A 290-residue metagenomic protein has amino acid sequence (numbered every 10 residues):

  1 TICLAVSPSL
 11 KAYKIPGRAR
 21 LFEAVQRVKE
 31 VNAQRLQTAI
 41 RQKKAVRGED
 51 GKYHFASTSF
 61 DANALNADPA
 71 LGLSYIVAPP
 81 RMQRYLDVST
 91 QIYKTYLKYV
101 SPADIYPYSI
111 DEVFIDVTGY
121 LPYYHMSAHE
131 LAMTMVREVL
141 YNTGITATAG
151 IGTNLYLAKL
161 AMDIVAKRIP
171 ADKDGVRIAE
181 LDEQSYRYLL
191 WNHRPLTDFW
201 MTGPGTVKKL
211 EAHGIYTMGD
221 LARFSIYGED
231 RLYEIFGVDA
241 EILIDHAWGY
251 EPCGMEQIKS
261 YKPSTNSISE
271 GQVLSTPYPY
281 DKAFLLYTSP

Functional and structural regions predicted by a protein language model:
T1-I110, F114, D245-A247: Residues that scaffold, gate, or flank divalent-cation-dependent active/transport sites
R27, Q91-V100, T134-T143, K209 (+1 more regions): Generic non-transmembrane alpha-helical segments
S109-V117, T153-A158: Short, conserved phosphate-binding/catalytic loop or strand-edge motifs used in phosphoryl-/nucleotidyl-transfer
I115-V136, G214: Catalytic palm subdomain of template-directed nucleic-acid polymerases, centered on the conserved carboxylate motif
M135, M162, S275: Surface-exposed, charge/polar-rich loops and edge strands
E138-R194: Long, highly charged, low-complexity intrinsically disordered interaction regions that mediate electrostatic DNA/RNA
D198, T206-S289: DNA-contacting surface of Y-family translesion DNA polymerases
